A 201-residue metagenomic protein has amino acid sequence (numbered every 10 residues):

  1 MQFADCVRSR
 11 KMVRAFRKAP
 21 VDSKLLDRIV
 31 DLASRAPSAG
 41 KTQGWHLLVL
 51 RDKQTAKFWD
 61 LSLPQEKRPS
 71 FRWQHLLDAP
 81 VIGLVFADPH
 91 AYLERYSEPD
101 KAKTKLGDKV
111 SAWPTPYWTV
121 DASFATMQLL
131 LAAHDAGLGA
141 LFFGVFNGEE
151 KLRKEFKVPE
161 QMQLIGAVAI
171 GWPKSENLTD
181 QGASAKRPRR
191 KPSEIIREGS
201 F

Functional and structural regions predicted by a protein language model:
F3-V13, I165-F201: C-terminal helix-cap and adjacent tail motif
V13-R28: A short N-terminal beta-strand-loop micro-motif at the entrance of redox/enzyme domains
D31-R35, K67-S70, L152-K154, G182: Glycine-rich, charged/polar anion/phosphate-binding loops that engage phosphate groups from diverse ligands
A33, G83, K103-E155: Small-aliphatic-rich amphipathic alpha-helix that forms the alpha element of a beta-alpha
T42-A122: Glycine/small-residue-rich phosphate/adenosyl-binding loop
E66, K101-A102, V158-Q161, A185: Short, hinge-like loop/turn segments at secondary-structure boundaries
P69, W73-G83, K157-D180: A glycine-rich helix N-cap at a beta->alpha junction
A87, V145, W172: Short secondary-structure boundary segments
